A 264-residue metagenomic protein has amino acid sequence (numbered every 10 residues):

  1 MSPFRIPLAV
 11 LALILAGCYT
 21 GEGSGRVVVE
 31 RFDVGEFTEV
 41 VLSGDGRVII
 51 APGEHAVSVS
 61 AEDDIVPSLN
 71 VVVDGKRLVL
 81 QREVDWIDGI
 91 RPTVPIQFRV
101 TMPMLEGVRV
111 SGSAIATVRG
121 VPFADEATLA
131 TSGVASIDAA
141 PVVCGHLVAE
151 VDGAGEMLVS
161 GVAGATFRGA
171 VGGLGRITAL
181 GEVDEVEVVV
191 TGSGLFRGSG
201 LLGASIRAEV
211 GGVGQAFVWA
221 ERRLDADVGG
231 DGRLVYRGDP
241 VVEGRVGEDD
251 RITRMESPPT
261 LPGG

Functional and structural regions predicted by a protein language model:
M1-A16: Sec-dependent bacterial lipoprotein signal peptides
A12, E126-T128, E150-V151, T191 (+1 more regions): Residue-level detection of beta-strand scaffold positions
C18-T131, D138-E150, L158-F167, L180 (+2 more regions): Acidic (Asp/Glu) and glycine-rich low-complexity loops/linkers that are typically intrinsically disordered
G112-A114, G133-A135, G153-G155, G173-G175 (+4 more regions): Periodic glycine anchor positions in long extracellular repeat architectures
G181-L224: Glycine/small-residue-rich hydrophobic helix-like segments
F217-D227, V235, P240-V242: Assembly-interface segments of oligomeric complexes
